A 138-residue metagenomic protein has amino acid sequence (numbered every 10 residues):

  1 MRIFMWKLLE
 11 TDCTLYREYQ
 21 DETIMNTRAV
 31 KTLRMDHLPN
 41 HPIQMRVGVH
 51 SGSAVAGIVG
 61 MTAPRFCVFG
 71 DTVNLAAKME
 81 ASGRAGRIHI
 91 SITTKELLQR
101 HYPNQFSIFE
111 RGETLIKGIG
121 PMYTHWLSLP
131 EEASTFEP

Functional and structural regions predicted by a protein language model:
R2-V73, H89, T93, L97-H101 (+1 more regions): Catalytic core of nucleotidyl cyclases, primarily class III adenylyl/guanylyl cyclases
D36-N40, A81, L115: Sterically constrained small-residue positions within well-ordered secondary structures of folded domains
M45-V47, E80-G83: Short low-complexity stretches enriched in small and charged residues
A54-A56, A76, S82-P138: Cytosolic regulatory/linker segments at or just downstream of nucleotide-handling modules in signal-transduction
